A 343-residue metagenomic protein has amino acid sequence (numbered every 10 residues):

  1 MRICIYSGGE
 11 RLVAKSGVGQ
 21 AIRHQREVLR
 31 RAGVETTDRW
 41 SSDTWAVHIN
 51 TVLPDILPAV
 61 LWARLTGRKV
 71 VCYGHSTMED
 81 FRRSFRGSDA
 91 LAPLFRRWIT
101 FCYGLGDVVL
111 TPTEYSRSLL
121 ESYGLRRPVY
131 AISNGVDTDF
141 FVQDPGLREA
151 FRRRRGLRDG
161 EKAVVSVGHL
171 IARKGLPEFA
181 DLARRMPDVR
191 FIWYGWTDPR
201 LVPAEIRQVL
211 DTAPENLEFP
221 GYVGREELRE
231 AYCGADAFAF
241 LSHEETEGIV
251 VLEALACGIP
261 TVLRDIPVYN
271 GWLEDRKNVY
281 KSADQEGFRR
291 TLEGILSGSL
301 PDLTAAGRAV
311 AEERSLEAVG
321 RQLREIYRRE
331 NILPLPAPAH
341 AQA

Functional and structural regions predicted by a protein language model:
Q20, K162-V165, H169-R185: A conserved mid-protein helix/loop that constitutes part of the nucleotide-sugar donor-binding site
A90-V109: Membrane-proximal helix-turn-helix segments that form the acceptor-binding/catalytic region of lipid-linked
Y103, Y222-V223, E230-A235: Short alpha-helical donor nucleotide-sugar binding micro-motif in glycosyltransferases
V167, R190-A204: Glycosyltransferase donor-sugar binding loop
A204-E226: Nucleotide-activated donor-binding/catalytic signature segment of Leloir-type glycosyltransferases, i.e., the conserved
H243: Aromatic "clamp/platform" in nucleotide-sugar-dependent glycosyltransferases that forms part of the donor/acceptor
P260-L263: Short hydrophobic beta-strand element within catalytic cores of glycosyltransferases and related nucleotide-activated
D275-E286, E293-L300: Conserved acidic donor-binding segment of nucleotide-sugar-dependent glycosyltransferases
